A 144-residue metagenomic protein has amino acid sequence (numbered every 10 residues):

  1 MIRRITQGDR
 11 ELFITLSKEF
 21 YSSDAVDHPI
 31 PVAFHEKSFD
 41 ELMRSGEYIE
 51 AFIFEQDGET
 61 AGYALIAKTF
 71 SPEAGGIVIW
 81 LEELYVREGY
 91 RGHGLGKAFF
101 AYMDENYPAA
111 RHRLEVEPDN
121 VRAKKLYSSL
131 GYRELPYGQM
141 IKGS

Functional and structural regions predicted by a protein language model:
M1-T15: A short beta-loop-alpha structural element at the N-terminal edge of CoA-dependent acyl/N-acetyltransferase catalytic
I14, K18-E41: Conserved GNAT-fold acetyl-CoA-binding loop/helix
E41-I53: A short helix-loop-beta-strand connector motif used in the catalytic cores of GNAT acetyltransferases and, in some
A51-I53, E59-K68, Y85: Conserved beta-strand in the GNAT
L81-R91: A short, internal acetyl-CoA/4′-phosphopantetheine-binding micro-motif in the GNAT/acyltransferase core
Y90-Y102: Conserved acetyl-CoA pyrophosphate-binding loop and the N-cap/start of the following alpha-helix in GNAT-like
K97, P118-P136: Conserved active-site alpha-helix within GNAT-family acetyltransferase domains
F100, N106-E117: Conserved GNAT acetyl-CoA-binding A-motif
